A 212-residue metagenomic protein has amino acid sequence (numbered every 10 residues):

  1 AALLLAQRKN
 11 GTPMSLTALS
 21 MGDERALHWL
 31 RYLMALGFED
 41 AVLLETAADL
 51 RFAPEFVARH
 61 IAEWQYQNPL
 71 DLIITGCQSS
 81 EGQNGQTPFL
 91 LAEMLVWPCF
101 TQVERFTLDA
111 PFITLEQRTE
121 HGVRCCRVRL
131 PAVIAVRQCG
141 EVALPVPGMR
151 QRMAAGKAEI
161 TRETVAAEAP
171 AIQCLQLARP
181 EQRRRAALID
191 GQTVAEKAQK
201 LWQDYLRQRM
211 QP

Functional and structural regions predicted by a protein language model:
A1-K9: Histidine-anchored nucleotide/phosphate-binding helix
T12-T17, D40: Residues at the starts of beta-strands that form the adenosine-phosphate
T17-D23, L43-L44: Short internal beta-strands
L27-A58: A glycine-rich helix N-cap at a beta->alpha junction
Q65-D71: Glycine-rich phosphate-binding loop signature in dinucleotide/nucleotide-binding domains
D71, E93-F112: Short, acidic/small-residue loops that bind anionic groups at enzyme active sites
G82-L95: Short Gly/Thr/Asp-enriched flexible loops that form oxyanion-binding sites at enzyme active sites
V103-P212: Electrostatically charged, flexible surface regions
